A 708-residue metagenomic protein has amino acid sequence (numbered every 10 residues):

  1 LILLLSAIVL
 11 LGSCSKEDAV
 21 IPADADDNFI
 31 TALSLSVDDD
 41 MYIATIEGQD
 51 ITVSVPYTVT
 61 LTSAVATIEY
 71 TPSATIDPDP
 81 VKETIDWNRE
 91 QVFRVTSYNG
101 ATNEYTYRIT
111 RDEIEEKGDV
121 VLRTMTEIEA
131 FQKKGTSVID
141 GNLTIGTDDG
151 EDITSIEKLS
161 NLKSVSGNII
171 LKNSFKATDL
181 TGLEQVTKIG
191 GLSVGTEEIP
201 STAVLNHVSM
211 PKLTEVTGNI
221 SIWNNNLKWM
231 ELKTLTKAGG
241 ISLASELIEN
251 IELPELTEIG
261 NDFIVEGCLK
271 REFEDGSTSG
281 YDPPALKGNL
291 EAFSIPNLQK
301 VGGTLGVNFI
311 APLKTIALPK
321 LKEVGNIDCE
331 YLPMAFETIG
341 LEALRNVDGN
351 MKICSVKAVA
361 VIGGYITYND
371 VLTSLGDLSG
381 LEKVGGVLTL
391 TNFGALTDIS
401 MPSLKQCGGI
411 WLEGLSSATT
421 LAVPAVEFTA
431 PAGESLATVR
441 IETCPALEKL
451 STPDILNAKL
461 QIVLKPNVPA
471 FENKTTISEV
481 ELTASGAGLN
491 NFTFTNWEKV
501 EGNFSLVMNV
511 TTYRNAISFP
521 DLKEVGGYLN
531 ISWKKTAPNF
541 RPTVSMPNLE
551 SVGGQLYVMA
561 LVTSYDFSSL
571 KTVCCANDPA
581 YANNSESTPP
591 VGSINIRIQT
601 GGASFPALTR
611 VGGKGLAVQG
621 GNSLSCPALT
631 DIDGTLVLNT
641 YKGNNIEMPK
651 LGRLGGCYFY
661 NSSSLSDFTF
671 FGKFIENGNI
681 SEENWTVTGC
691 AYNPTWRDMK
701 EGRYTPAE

Functional and structural regions predicted by a protein language model:
L1-L4: Sec-dependent signal peptide recognition, specifically the positively charged N-region followed immediately by
L10-S13: C-terminal motif of bacterial Sec signal peptides marking the signal peptidase cleavage site
S15-F131, S137-L143, S155, S164-G167: Beta-rich interaction/scaffold domains
D40-A44, S73-D77, T124, A343 (+7 more regions): Small-residue (G/S/T/A) turn/hinge positions that recur once per unit in extracellular repeat modules
T60-P72, L159, L253, I295 (+2 more regions): Extended Gly/Ser/Thr-rich low-complexity repeat segments, especially those forming or decorating extracellular
D119-T124, G141-T154, S166-T178, G182 (+21 more regions): Concave beta-strand-loop units of leucine-rich repeat
N693-E708: Short, low-complexity, Pro/Ser/Thr/Gly-rich segments in the mature regions of secreted, periplasmic
